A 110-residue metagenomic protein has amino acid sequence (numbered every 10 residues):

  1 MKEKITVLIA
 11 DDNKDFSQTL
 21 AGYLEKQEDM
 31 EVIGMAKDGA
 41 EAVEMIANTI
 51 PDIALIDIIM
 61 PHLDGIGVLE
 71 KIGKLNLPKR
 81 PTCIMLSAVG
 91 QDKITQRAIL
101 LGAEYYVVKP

Functional and structural regions predicted by a protein language model:
A10-D11, A36, A54: Conserved sequence signature across two-component system core domains
K14-G34: Two-component/phosphorelay signaling modules centered on CheY-like receiver
D38-E41, D64-E70: Acidic catalytic/metal-coordinating carboxylates
A47-T49, G73-R80, L101: Conserved phosphotransfer cores of two-component systems
T49-L55: Active-site beta3 strand of CheY-like receiver
M60: Receiver (REC) domain active-site loop signature in two-component systems and cognate sites in sensor histidine kinases
G67, G90-V107: Alpha4 helix (beta4-alpha4-beta5 surface) of REC/receiver domains from two-component response regulators
